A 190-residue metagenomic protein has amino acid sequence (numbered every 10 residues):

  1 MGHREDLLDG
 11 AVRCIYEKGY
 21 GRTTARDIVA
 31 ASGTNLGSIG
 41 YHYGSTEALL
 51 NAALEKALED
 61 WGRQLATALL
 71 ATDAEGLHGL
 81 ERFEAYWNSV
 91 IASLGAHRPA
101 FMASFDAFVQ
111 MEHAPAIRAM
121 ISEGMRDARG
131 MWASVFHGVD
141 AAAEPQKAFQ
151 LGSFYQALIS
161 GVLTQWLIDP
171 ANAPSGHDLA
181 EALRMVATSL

Functional and structural regions predicted by a protein language model:
D6, G10-A52, K56: Helix-turn-helix
G10-E17, Q64-A71, A103, A107 (+1 more regions): Solvent-exposed, amphipathic alpha-helical segments
S45, Q110-P115: Short loop-to-helix capping motifs
A52, A66-R98, A148-Y155: Hydrophobic alpha-helical connector segments
A53-A57, L163-W166: Hydrophobic-face residues of short alpha-helical interaction/recognition segments
E59-Q64, L69-T72, R82-Y86, I159 (+1 more regions): N-terminal hydrophobic signal/anchor transmembrane helix of membrane proteins
G62-R63, T67, G95-A103, P115-D140 (+2 more regions): Amphipathic alpha-helical packing segments from all-alpha helical-bundle domains
A100-M102, F108, P145-Q165, H177-V186: Hydrophobic alpha-helical segments that form the core of small-molecule binding pockets and/or dimer interfaces
